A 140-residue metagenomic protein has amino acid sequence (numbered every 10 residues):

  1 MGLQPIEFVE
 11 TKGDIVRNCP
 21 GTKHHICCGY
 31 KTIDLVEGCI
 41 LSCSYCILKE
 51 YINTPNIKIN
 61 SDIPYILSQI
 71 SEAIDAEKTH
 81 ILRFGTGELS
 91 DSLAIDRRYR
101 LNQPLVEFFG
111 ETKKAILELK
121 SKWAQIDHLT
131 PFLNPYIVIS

Functional and structural regions predicted by a protein language model:
F8-C27, S44-V138: Conserved Radical SAM active-site core
K31-C43: Cysteine-centered iron-sulfur cluster-binding motifs in ferredoxin-type domains/subunits of redox enzymes
